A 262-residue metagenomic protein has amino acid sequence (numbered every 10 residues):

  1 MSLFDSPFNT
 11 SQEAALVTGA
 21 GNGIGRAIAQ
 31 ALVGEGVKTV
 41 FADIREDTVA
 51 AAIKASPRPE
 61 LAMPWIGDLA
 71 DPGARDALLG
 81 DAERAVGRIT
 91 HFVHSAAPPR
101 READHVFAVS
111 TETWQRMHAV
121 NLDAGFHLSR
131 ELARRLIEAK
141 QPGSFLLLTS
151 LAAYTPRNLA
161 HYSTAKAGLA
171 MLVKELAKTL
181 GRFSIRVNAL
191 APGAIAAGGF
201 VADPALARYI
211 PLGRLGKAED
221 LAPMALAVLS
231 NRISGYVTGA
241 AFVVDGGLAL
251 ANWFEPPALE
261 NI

Functional and structural regions predicted by a protein language model:
E13, G87-I89, L136-T149, R182-I185 (+1 more regions): Active-site loop of short-chain dehydrogenase/reductase
G21-N22: Conserved glycine-rich cofactor-binding loop
E35-A51: Conserved glycine-rich Rossmann-like NAD(P)H-binding loop of the short-chain dehydrogenase/reductase
D76, A97-Q115, N158-H161, G199-V201 (+1 more regions): Conserved mid-core segment of classical short-chain dehydrogenase/reductases
P98, S144-G168, V173-R182: Catalytic loop of short-chain dehydrogenase/reductase
F107-F126, L146, L169, P211-L212: Catalytic Tyr-X3-Lys loop
R134, K178-R182, G235: Alpha-helical segment proximal to the catalytic Tyr-Lys
A218-V244, A249: C-terminal substrate-recognition "lid" of short-chain dehydrogenase/reductases
